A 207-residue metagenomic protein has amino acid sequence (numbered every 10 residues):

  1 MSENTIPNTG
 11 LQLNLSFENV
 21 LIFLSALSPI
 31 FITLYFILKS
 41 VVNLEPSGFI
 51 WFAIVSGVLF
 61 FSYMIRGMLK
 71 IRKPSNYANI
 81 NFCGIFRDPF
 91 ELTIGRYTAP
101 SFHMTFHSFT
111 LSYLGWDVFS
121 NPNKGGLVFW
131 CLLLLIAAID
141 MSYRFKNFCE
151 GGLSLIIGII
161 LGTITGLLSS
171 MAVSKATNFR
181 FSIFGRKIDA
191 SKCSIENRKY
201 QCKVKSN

Functional and structural regions predicted by a protein language model:
M1-N207: Terminal transmembrane helix and immediately flanking juxtamembrane interfaces of multi-pass membrane proteins
